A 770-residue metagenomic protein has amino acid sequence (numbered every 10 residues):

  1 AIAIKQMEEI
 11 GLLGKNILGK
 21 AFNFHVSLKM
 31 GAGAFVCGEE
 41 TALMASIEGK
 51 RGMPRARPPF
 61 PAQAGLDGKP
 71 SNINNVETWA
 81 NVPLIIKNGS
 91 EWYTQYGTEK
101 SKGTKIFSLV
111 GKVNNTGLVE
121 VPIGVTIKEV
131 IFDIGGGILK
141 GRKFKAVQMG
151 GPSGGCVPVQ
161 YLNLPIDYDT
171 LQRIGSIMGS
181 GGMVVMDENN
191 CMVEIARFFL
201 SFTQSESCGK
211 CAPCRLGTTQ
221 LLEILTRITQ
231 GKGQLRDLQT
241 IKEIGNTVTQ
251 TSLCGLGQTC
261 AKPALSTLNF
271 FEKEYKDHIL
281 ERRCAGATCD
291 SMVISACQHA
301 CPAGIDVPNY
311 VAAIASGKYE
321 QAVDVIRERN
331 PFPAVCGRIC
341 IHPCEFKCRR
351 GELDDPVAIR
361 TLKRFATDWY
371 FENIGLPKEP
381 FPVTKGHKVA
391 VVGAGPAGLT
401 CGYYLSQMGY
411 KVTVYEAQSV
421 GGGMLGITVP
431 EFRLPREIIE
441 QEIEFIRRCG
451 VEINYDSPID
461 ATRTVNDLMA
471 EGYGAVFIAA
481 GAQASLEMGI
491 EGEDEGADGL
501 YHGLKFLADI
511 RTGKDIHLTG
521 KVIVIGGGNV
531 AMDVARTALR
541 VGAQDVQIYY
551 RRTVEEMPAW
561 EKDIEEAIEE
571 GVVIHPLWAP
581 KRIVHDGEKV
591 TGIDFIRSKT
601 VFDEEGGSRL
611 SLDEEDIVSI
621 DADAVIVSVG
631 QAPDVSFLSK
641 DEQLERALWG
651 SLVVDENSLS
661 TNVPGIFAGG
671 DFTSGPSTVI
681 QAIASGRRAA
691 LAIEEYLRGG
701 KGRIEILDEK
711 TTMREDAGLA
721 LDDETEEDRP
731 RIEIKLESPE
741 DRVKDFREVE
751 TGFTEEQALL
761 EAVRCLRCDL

Functional and structural regions predicted by a protein language model:
A1-K20, Q160-H299, G304-R338, H342 (+3 more regions): Ferredoxin-type iron-sulfur electron-transfer modules in oxidoreductases and energy-metabolism complexes
I2-I123, G135, S485: Hydrophobic alpha-helical positions that pack around
A366-P382, Q441-A461, S485-V541, R646-N657 (+1 more regions): Glycine-rich dinucleotide-binding loop and its adjacent helix/turn
V383, K388-V392, E440-I490, R582-D594 (+3 more regions): Feature captures the FAD/FMN-dependent oxidoreductase FAD-binding
H387-T413, A531-L539: N-terminal Rossmann-like FAD-binding beta1-loop-alpha1 element of flavoenzymes
K411-V414, Q418-N454, A535-R582, R703-D716: Rossmann-like dinucleotide-binding cores of NAD(P)H-dependent redox enzymes
G496-T519, H585, D603-P676, L721-D722: FAD-site-proximal beta/loop scaffold in flavoenzymes
V534, F672-G700: A conserved FAD-binding loop/helix module that cradles the flavin
